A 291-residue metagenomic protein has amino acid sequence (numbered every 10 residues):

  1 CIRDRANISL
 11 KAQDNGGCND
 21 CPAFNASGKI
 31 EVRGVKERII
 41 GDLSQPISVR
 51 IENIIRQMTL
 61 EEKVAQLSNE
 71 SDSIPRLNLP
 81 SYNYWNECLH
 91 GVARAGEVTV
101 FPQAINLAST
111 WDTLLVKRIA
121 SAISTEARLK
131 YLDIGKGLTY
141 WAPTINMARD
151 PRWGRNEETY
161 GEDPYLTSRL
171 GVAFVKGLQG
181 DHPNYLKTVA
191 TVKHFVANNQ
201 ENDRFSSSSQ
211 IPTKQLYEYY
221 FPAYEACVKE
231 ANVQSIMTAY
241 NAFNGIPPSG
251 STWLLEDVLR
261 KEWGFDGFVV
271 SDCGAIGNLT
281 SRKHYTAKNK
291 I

Functional and structural regions predicted by a protein language model:
C1-D4: Conserved small/polar residues in nucleotide/adenosyl-binding loops
A6-I291: Glycoside hydrolase catalytic-domain context in secreted enzymes
